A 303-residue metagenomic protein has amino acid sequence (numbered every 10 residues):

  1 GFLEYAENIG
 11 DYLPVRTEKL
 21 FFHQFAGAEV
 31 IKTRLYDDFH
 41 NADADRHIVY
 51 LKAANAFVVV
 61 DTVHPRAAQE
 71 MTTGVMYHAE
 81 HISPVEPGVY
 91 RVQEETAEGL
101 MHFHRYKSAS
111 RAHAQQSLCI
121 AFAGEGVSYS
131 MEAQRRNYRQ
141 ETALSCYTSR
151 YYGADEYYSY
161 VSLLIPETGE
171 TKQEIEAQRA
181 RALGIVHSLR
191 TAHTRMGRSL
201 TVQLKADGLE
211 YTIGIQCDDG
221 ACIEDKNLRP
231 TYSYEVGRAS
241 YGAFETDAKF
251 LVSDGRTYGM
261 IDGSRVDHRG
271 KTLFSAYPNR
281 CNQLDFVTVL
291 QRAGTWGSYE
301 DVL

Functional and structural regions predicted by a protein language model:
G1-E98, A154-Y158, T168: Catalytic and substrate-binding regions of extracellular carbohydrate-active enzymes, especially polysaccharide lyases
L13, A44, M131-A133, T171-I175: Short conserved micro-motifs at the rims of enzyme active sites and ligand-binding pockets
F57-V60, T73-V75, S117-C119, S130 (+3 more regions): Short, well-ordered strand-loop elements centered on a beta-strand within folded domains, enriched for acidic residues
H64-R66, E95-T96, Y106-A109, H113 (+5 more regions): Short, flexible beta-strand-to-coil junctions
E86-C146, I223: Trp/Gly-enriched beta-strand surface patches
R139-S159: A surface-exposed beta-strand-loop module
E156, I165-L303: Non-catalytic terminal regions with compositionally biased, polar/charged low complexity
